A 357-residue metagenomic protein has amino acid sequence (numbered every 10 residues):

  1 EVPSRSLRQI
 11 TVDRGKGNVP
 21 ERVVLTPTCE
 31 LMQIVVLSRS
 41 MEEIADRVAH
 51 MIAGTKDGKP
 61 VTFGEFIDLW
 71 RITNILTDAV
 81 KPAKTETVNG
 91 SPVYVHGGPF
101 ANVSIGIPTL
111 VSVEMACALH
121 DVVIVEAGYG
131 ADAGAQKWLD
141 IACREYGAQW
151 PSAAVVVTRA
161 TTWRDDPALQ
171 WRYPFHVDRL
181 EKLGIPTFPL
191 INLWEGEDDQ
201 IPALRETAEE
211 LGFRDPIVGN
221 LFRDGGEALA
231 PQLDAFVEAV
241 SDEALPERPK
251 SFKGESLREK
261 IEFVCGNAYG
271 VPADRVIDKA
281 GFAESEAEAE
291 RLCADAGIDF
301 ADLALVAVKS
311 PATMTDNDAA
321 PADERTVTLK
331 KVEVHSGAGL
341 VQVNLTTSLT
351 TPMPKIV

Functional and structural regions predicted by a protein language model:
E1-V357: Flexible phosphate-sensing "switch/lid" loops adjacent to ATP/NTP-binding sites across phosphate-transfer
